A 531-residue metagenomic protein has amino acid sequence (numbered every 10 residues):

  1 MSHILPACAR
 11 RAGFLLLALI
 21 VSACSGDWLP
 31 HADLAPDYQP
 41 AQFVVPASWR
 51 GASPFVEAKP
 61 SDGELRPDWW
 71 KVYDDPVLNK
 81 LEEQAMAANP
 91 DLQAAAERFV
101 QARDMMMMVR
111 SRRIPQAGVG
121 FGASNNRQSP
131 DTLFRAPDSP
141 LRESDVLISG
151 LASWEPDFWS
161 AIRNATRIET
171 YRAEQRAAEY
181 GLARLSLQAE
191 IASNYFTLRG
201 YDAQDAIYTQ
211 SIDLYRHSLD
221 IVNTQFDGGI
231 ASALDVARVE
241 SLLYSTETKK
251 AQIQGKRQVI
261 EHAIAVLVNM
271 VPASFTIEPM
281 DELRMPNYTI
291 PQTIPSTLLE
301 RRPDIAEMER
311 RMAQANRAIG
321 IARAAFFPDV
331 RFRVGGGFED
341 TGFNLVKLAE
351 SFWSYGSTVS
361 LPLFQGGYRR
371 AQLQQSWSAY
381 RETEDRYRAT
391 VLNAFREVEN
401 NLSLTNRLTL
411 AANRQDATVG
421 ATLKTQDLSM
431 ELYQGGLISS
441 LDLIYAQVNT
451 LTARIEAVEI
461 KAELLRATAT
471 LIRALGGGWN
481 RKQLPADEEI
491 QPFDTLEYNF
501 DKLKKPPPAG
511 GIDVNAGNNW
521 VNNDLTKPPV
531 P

Functional and structural regions predicted by a protein language model:
S2-I4, F14, V21-A87, V146 (+3 more regions): Terminal intrinsically disordered/low-complexity segments used for targeting and assembly
A9-L17: Sec-dependent signal peptide hydrophobic core
S25-A192, D329-V334, F352, G356 (+2 more regions): Short flexible linkers and secondary-structure junctions
Q93-A94, R110-S111, P156-R184, L234 (+8 more regions): Sec/SRP-type N-terminal targeting helices
S124-Q128, L267, G337-T341: Structural signature of outer-membrane beta-barrel domains
I162, A177-I294, L404, L408-A411 (+5 more regions): Periplasmic alpha-helical coiled-coil/stalk elements that build and connect Gram-negative outer-membrane
